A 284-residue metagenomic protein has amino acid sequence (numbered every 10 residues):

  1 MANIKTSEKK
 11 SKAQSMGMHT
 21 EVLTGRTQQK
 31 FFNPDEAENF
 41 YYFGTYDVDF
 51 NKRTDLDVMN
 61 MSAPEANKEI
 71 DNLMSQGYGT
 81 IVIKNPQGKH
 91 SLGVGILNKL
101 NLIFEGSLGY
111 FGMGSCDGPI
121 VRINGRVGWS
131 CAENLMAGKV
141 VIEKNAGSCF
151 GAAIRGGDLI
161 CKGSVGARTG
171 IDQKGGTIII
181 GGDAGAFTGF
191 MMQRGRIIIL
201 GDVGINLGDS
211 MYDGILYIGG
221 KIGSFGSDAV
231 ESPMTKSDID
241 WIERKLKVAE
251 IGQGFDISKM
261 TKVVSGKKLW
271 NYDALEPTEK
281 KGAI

Functional and structural regions predicted by a protein language model:
M1-N85, S91-L92, Q193-L200, G204-I284: Intrinsically disordered, low-complexity terminal regions
G79-I81, H90-L92, N98-L100, G106-G112 (+10 more regions): The right-handed parallel beta-helix/beta-solenoid scaffold, focusing on the short coil/turn and N-cap positions
K84-P86, E105-S107, G114-S115, N124-R126 (+10 more regions): Feature marks extracellular polysaccharide-active and adherence modules
A146, V165, A184: Acidic, glycine-rich active-site loops and adjacent beta-strand->loop/helix elements that engage anionic groups
A167, A186-F187, N206: Compact, charge-rich alpha-helical regulatory domains located at protein termini
